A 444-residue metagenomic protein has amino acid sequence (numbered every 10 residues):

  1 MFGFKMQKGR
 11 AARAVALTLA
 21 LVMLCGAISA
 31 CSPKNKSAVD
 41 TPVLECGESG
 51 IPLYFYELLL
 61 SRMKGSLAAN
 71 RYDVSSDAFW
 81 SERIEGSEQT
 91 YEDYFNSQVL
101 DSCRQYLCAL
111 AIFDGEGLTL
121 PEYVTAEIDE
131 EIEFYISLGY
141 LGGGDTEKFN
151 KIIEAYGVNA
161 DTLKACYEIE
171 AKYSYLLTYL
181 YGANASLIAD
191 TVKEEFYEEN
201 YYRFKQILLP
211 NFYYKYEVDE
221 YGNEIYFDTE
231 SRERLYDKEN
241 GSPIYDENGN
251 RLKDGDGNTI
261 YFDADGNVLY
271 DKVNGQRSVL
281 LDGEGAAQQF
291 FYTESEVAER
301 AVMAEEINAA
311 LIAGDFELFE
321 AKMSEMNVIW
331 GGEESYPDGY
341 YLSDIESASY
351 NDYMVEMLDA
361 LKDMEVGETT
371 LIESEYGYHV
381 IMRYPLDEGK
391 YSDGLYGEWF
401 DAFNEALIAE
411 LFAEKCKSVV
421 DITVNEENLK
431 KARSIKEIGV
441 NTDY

Functional and structural regions predicted by a protein language model:
M1-G9: N-terminal secretory signal peptides that target proteins for export/translocation
G9-V22: Sec-dependent N-terminal signal peptides
M23, P33-V39, K148-S295, S347-Y444: PPIase-associated folding chaperone regions across multiple families
G26-A30: C-terminal motif of bacterial Sec signal peptides marking the signal peptidase cleavage site
N35-V158: N-terminal targeting/tethering segments
L60, L67, C103, L107 (+11 more regions): Sec/Tat-exported extracytoplasmic proteins
T90-L107, T119-A126, T162-A171, F290-V302 (+3 more regions): Soluble non-cytosolic domains of exported or imported proteins
A298-Y353, P385, G389: Peptidyl-prolyl cis-trans isomerase
